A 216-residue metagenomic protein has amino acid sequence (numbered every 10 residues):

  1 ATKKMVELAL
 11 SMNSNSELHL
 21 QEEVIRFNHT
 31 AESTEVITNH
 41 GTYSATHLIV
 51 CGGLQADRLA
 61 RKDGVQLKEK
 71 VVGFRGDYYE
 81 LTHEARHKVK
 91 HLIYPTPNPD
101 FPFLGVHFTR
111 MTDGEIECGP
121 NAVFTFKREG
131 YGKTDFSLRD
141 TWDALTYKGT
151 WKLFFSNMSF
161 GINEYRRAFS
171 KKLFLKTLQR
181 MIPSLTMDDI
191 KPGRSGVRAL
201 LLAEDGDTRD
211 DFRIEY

Functional and structural regions predicted by a protein language model:
A1-E7, H19, N163-L173: Short beta-strand to alpha-helix junction loop
A9-E17, M181-S184: A structural motif corresponding to the C-terminal end of an alpha-helix and its immediate exit/capping segment
S14-T34: A conserved short coil-to-beta-strand element within the FAD-binding core of flavoproteins
N15-E17, Q66-V71, M187-D189: A short alpha-helix-loop-beta-strand transition element characteristic of N-terminal alpha/beta dinucleotide-binding
L18-L20, V50, C118, K191-P192: General beta-strand structural signal in soluble alpha/beta enzymes
F27-S137: Flavin-dependent oxidoreductases
R139, A144-Y216: C-terminal catalytic lobe of FAD-dependent flavoproteins
